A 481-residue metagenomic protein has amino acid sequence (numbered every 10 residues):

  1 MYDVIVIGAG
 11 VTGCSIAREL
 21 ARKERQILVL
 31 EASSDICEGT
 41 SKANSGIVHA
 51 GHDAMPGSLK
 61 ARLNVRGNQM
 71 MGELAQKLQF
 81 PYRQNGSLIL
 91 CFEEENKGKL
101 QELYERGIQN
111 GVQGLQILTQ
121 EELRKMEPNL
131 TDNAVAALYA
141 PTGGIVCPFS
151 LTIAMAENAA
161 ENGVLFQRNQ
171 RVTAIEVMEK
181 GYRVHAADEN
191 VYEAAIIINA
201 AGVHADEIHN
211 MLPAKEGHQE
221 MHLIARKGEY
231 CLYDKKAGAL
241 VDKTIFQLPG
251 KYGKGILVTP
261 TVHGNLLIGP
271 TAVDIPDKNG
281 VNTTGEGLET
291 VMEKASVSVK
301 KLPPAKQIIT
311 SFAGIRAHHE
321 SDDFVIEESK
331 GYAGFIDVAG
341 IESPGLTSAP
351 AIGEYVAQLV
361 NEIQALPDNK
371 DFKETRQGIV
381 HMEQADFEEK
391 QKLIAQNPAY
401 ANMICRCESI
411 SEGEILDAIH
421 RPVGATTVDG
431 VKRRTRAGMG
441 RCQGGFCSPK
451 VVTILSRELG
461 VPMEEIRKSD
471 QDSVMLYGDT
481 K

Functional and structural regions predicted by a protein language model:
Y2-V29: N-terminal Rossmann-like FAD-binding beta1-loop-alpha1 element of flavoenzymes
S15, I175-K180, V184-G269, V273-T284 (+1 more regions): Flavin-dependent oxidoreductases
A21-A43: Glycine-rich FAD pyrophosphate-binding loop
G46-M126, G255-I256: Dinucleotide-binding Rossmann-like beta1-alpha1 core, especially the glycine-rich loop that anchors the ADP
M55, R62-V65, L90-K99, L138-E157 (+3 more regions): Short beta-strand to alpha-helix junction loop
L138-I196: Helical element adjacent to the flavin cofactor pocket in flavoenzyme catalytic cores
G253, V262-H263, D274, N279-M403 (+3 more regions): C-terminal catalytic lobe of FAD-dependent flavoproteins
N279, S411-P422, G445-M463: Iron-sulfur (Fe-S) cluster-binding segments and ferredoxin-like electron-carrier domains, especially [2Fe-2S]
